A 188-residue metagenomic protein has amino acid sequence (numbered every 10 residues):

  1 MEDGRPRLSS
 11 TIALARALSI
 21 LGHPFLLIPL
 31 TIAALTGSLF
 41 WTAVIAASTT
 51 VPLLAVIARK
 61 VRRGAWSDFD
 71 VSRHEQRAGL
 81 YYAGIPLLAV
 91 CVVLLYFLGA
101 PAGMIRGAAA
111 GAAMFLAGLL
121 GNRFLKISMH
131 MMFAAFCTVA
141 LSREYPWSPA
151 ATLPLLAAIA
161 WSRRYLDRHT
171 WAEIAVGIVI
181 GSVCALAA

Functional and structural regions predicted by a protein language model:
M1-A15: Short, Lys/Arg-rich, polar N-terminal cytosolic tail immediately upstream of the first transmembrane signal-anchor
R16-G37: The first (N-terminal) embedded transmembrane alpha-helix
P29, A33, A46-R59, Y82-L95 (+3 more regions): Hydrophobic core of alpha-helical transmembrane segments in multi-pass integral membrane proteins
A34, R59-F69: Membrane-interface helix-loop junction between the first two transmembrane segments
G37-P52, A110: Alpha-helical transmembrane segments
V61-G64, V92-I105: Transmembrane alpha-helix boundary signature
S67-G84: Juxtamembrane helix-capping/reentrant segments at transmembrane boundaries
M104-A188: Membrane-embedded catalytic cores of phosphoryl/pyrophosphoryl-handling enzymes
